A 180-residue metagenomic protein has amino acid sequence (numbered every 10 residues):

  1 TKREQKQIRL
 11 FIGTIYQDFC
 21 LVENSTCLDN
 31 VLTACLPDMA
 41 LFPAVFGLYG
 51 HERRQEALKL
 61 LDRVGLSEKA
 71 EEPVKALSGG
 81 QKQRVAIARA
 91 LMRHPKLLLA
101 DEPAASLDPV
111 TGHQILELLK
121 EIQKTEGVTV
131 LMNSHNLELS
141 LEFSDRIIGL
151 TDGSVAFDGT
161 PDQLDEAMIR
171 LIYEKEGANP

Functional and structural regions predicted by a protein language model:
T1-G13, P43, G47-G50, L164: ABC ATPase NBD coupling module
P43-E68: Conserved ABC ATPase "signature" region
P73-L77, Q81: Conserved ABC ATPase signature
H94: Conserved catalytic motifs of ABC-family nucleotide-binding domains
L98-D101: Catalytic Walker B motif of ABC-type/P-loop ATPase nucleotide-binding domains
P109-T111: Helix N-cap at the start of a conserved alpha-helix in ABC-type nucleotide-binding domains
S134-H135: H-loop/switch region of ABC-family ATPase nucleotide-binding domains
